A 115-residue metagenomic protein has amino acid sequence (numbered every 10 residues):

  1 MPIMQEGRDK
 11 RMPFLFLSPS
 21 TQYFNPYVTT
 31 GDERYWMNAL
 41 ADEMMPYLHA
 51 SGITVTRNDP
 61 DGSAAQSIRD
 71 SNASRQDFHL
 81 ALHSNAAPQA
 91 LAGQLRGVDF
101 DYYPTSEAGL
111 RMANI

Functional and structural regions predicted by a protein language model:
P2-P26, G31-I115: Active-site-proximal helix/loop segments of hydrolytic enzymes
